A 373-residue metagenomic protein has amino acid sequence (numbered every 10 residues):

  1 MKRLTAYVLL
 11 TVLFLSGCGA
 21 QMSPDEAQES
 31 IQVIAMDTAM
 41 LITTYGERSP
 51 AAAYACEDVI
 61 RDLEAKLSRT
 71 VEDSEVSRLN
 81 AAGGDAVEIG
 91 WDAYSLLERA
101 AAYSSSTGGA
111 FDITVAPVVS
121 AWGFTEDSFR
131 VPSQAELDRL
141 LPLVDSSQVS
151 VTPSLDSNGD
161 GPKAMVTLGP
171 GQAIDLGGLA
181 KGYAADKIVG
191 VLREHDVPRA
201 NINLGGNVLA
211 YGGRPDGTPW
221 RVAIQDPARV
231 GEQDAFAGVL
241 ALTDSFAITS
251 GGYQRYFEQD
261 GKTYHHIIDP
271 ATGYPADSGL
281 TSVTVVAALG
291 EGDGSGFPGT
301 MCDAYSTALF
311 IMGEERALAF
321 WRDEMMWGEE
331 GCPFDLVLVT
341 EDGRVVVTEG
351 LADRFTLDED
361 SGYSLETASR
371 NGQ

Functional and structural regions predicted by a protein language model:
K2-L10: Sec-dependent signal peptide recognition, specifically the positively charged N-region followed immediately by
Y7, F14-Q373: Mature catalytic core of soluble alpha/beta enzymes
